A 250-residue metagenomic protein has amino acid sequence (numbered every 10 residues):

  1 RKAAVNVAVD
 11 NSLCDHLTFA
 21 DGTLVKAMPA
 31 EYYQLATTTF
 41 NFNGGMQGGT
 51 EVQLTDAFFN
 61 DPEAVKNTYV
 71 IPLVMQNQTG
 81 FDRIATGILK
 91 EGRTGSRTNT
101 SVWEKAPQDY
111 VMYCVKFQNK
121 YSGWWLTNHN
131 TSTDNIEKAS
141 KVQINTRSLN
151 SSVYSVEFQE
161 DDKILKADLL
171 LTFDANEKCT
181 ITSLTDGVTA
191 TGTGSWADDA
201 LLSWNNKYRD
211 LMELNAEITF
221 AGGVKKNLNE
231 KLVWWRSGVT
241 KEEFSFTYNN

Functional and structural regions predicted by a protein language model:
R1-T39, Q47-N250: Intrinsically disordered, low-complexity regulatory regions in eukaryotic proteins
G44: Membrane/wall-proximal cationic-aromatic binding patches
